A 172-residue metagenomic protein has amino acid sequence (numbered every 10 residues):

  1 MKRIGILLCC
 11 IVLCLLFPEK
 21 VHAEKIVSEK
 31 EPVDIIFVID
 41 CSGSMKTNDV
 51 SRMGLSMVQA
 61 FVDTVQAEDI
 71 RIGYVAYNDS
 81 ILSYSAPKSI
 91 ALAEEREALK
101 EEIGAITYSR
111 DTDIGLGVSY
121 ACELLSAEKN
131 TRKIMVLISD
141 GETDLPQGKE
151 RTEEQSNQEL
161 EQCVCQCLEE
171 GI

Functional and structural regions predicted by a protein language model:
M1-G5: Positively charged n-region of N-terminal signal peptides that target proteins for export
L8-L16: Bacterial N-terminal signal peptides
F17-E29: Sec-dependent signal peptide cleavage junction
V27-S89, I114-A121, I134-S139: Von Willebrand factor
G43, Q59-I70, G104-Y108, C122-N130 (+2 more regions): Sec-exported extracytoplasmic/periplasmic mature domains
R52, Q59-V62, L92, R96 (+2 more regions): Extracytoplasmic, non-cytosolic globular domains
S85-P87, E128, P146-K149: Short, well-ordered secondary-structure micro-motifs
A105, L116, E123, I134 (+1 more regions): VWA/integrin I-like adhesion module and closely mimicked acidic/polar interface patches used
